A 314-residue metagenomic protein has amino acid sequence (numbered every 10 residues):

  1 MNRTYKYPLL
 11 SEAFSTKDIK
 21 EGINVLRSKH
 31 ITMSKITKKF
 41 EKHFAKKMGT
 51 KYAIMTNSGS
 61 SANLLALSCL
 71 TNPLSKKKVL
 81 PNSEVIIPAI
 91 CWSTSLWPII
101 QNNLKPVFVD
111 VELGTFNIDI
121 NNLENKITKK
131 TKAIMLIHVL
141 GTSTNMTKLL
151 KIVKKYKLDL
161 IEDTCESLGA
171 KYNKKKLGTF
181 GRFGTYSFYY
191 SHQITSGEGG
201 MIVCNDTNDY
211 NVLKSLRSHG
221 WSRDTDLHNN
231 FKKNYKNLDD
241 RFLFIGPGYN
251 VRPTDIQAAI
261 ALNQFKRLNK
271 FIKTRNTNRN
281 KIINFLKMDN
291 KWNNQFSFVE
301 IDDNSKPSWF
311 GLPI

Functional and structural regions predicted by a protein language model:
M1-I31, K35, L243-I245: N-terminal "arm"/small-domain region of PLP-dependent enzymes with the aminotransferase-like
H30, S34-E84, P98-Q101, F108-D110 (+1 more regions): Phosphate-binding glycine-rich loop
T37-K42, T50-I54, G59-S60, N121 (+6 more regions): PLP-dependent aminotransferase class I/II
I54, I86, V107, D159-I161 (+2 more regions): Structural detector of well-ordered beta-strand residues that form the stable sheet scaffold of enzyme domains
N72-K155, D159-T164, K171: PLP-dependent aminotransferase-like
Q101, T179, S215: Phosphate-coordinating loops and pocket residues in cytosolic domains that bind phosphorylated ligands
E162-S196, N211, D240-I245: Conserved active-site segment immediately N-terminal to the catalytic lysine that forms the internal aldimine
G197-I202: Glycine-rich phosphate-binding loop of ATP-grasp-fold ATP-dependent ligases
